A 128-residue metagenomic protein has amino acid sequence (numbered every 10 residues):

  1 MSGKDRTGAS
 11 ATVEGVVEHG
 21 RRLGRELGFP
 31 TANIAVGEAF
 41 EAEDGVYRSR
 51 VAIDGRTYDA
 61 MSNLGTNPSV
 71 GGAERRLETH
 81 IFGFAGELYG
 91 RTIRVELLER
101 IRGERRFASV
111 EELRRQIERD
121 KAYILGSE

Functional and structural regions predicted by a protein language model:
S2-E128: Phosphate/ribose-recognition catalytic cores of enzymes acting on nucleotide-derived substrates
